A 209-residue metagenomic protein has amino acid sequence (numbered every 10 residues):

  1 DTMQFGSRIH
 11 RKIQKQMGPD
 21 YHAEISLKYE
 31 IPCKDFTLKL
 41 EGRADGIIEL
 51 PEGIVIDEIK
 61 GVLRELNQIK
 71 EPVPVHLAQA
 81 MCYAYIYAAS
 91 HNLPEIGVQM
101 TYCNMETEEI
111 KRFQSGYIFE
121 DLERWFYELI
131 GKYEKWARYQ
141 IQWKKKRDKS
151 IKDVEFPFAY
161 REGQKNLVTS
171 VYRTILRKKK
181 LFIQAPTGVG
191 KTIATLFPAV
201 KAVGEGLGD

Functional and structural regions predicted by a protein language model:
D1-G53, A78: Metal-dependent nuclease catalytic cores that hydrolyze phosphodiester bonds in DNA/RNA, characterized by
C33-L122: Nucleic-acid nuclease catalytic cores
G42, F197-V200: Glycine-rich loop at the start of a catalytic domain that most often binds anionic cofactors/ligands
E120-D153: Charged, low-complexity
I141-Q184, A194-F197: Conserved pre-motif I regulatory segment
G188-K191: Conserved glycine(s) of the Walker
V200-D209: Conserved SF1/SF2 helicase motif Ia
